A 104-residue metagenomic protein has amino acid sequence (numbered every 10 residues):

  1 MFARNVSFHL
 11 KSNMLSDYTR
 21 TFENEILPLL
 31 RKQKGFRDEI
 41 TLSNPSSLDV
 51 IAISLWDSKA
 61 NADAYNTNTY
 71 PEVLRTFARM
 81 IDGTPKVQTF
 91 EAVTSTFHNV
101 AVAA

Functional and structural regions predicted by a protein language model:
F2, F8-K11, I40-D49, R75-A104: Glycine-rich beta-strand-turn "strand-cap" elements at beta-sheet edges
S7, P28, I51: Generic anion/oxyanion-binding catalytic loop in active/binding sites
S7-S12, S54-D57: Short beta-strand-to-loop capping motifs
H9-F22: Short, surface-exposed ligand-recognition loops at beta-strand->loop->(often short) alpha-helix junctions that present
L15-D17, N61-D63, T96: Intrinsically disordered, low-complexity acidic/polar segments
D17, P45, Y65-N68: Residues at secondary-structure transition points
N24-R37, L55-T89: An amphipathic, aromatic/His-enriched active-site/gating alpha helix that lines ligand/cofactor pockets
